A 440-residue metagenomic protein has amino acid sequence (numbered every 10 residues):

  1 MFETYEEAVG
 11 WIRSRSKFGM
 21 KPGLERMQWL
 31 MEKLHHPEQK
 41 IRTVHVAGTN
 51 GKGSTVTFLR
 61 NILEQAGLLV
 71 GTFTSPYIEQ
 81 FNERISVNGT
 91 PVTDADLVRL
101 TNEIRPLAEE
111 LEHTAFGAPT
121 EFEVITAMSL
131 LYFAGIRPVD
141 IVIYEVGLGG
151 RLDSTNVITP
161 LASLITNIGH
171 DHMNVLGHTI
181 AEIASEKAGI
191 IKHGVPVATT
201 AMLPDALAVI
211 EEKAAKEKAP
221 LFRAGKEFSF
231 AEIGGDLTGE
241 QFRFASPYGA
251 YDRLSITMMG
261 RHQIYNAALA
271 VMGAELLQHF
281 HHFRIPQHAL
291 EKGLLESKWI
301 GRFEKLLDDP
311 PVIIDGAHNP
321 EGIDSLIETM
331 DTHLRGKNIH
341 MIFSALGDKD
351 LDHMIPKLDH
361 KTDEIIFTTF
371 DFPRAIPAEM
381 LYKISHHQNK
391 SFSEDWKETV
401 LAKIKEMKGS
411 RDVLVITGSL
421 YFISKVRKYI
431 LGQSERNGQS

Functional and structural regions predicted by a protein language model:
M1-G48, T55-L68, F73-S75, E109-F116: Short functional linear segments
M31-E32, H36-Q39, Q65-I158: ATP-dependent carboxylate-amine ligase catalytic core
K40, I136, I141-Y144, D153-L164 (+3 more regions): Nucleotide phosphate-binding/pyrophosphate-handling subdomain across enzymes that bind or process nucleotide phosphates
L59-E64, L277, L358, S385 (+1 more regions): Hydrophobic alpha-helical packing residues
M128-V175, E211-R253: Extended acidic/charged loop-beta regions that coordinate divalent cations and stabilize anionic phosphate/carboxylate
A184-H193: Membrane-proximal helix-turn-helix segments that form the acceptor-binding/catalytic region of lipid-linked
L203, K226-E275, V413, L420: C-terminal lobe/tail of nucleotide-utilizing enzymes
L203-L221, P311-I314, P320, I355-V413: C-terminal helical cap/extension that packs against the catalytic core of soluble nucleotide-cofactor enzymes
